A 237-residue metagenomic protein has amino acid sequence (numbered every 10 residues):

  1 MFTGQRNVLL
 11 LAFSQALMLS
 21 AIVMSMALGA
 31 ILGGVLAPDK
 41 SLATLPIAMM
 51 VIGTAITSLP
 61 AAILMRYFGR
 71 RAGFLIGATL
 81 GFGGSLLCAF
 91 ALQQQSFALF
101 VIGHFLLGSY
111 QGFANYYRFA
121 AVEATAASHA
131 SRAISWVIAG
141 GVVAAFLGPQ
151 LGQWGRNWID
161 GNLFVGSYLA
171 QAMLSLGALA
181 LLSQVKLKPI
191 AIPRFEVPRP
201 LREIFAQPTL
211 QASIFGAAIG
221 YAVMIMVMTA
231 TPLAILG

Functional and structural regions predicted by a protein language model:
M1-Q5, V185-G216: Juxtamembrane intracellular "pre-TM" segments in multi-pass secondary transporters
Q5-R6, F90-I102: Helix-loop junctions at membrane interfaces in 12-TM secondary transporters
L28-K40, T229-G237: Short amphipathic helix-loop junctions that connect adjacent transmembrane helices in Major Facilitator Superfamily/SLC
T79-Q94: C-terminal ends and interior cores of transmembrane alpha-helices in multi-pass membrane transporters/permeases
V101-G140: Cytoplasmic helix-loop-helix junction between adjacent transmembrane helices in 12-TM secondary transporters
G148, G152-Q153, A172-A191: C-terminal membrane-cytosol helix-exit motif in multi-pass small-molecule transporters
L210-G237: Extracytoplasmic gate region of multi-pass secondary transporters
